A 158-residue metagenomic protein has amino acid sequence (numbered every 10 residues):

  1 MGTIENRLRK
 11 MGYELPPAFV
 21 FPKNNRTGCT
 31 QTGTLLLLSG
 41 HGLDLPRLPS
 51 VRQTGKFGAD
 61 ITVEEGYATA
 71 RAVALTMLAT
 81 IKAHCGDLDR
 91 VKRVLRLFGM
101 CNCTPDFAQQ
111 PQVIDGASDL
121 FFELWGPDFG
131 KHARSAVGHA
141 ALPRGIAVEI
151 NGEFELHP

Functional and structural regions predicted by a protein language model:
M1-L75, A79-F98, C103-P158: N-terminal presequence-like segments and the immediate start of the first folded domain
